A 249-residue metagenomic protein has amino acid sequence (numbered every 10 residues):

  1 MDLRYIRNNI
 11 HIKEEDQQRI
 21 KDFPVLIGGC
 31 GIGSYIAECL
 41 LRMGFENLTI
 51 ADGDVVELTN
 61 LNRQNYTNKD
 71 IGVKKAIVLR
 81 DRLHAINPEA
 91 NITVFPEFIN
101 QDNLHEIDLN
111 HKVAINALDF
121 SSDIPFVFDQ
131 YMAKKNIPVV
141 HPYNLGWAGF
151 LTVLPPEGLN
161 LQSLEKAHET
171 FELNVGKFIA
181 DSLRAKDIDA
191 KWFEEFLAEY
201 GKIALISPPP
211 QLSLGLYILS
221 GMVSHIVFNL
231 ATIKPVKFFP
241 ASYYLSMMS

Functional and structural regions predicted by a protein language model:
M1-H11, N229-S249: Phosphate-binding loop/pocket of nucleotide- and phosphate-handling active sites
M1-L26, L58: N-terminal charged helix/coil linker that caps or initiates catalytic domains
V25-G29, I50: Hydrophobic Val/Ile/Leu positions in short beta-strands of Rossmann-like dinucleotide-binding domains
I32-G33: Hydrophobic/small residue at the entry helix of a nucleotide-binding pocket
N47-N87: Glycine-rich phosphate-binding loop and adjoining beta1-alpha1-beta2 segment of Rossmann-like nucleotide-binding folds
D102-N110: Short amphipathic alpha-helix with an adjacent loop that forms part of the alpha/beta core around
H111-L214: E1/E1-like adenylate-forming module used to activate ubiquitin-like modifiers and sulfur-carrier proteins
P156, L219-K237: Oxidoreductase and adenylate-handling cofactor-binding alpha/beta cores
